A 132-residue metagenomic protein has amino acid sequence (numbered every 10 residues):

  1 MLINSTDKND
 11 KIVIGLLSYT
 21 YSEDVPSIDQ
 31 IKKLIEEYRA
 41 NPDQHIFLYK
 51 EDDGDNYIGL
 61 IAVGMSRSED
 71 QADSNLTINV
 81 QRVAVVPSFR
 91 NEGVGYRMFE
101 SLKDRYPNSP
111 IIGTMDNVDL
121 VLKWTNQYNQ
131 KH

Functional and structural regions predicted by a protein language model:
M1-D29: Short amphipathic alpha-helix that is part of the acyltransferase structural core
M1-D7, D104, N126-H132: Short, Lys/Arg-enriched, disordered terminal segments
V25-L48, D52: Active-site rim helix/loop that mediates acceptor-substrate recognition in acyltransferases
D43-Q44, N75, V80: Short coil/loop residues immediately preceding or within conserved phosphate-binding loops of NTP-utilizing enzyme
L48, D55-R67, N79, A84: Conserved beta-strand in the GNAT
D53-G54, S88: Residue-level recognition of short loop/turn positions
V85, N91-D104: Conserved acetyl-CoA-binding loop-helix of GNAT-fold acetyltransferases
Y106-L120, N126-Q130: Conserved GNAT acetyl-CoA-binding A-motif
